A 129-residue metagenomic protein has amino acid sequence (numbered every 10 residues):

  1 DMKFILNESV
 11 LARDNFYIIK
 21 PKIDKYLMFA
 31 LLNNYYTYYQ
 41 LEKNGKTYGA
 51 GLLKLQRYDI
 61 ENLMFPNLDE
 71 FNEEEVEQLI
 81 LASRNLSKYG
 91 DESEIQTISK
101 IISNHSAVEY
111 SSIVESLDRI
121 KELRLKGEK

Functional and structural regions predicted by a protein language model:
D1-L81: Polybasic, glycine- and aromatic-enriched phosphate-binding surface used to engage nucleic acids
N67-K129: Non-catalytic DNA-recognition/assembly elements of restriction-modification systems
